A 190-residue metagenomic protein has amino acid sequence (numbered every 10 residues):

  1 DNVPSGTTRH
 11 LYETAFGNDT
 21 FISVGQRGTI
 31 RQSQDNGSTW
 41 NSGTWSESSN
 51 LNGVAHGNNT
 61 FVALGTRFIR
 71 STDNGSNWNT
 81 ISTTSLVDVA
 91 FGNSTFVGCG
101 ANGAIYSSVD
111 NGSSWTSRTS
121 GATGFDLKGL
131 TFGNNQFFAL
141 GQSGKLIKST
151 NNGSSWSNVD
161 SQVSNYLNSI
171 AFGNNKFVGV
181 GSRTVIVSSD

Functional and structural regions predicted by a protein language model:
D1-D190: Residue-level hotspots at or immediately adjacent to binding/recognition sites across diverse folds
